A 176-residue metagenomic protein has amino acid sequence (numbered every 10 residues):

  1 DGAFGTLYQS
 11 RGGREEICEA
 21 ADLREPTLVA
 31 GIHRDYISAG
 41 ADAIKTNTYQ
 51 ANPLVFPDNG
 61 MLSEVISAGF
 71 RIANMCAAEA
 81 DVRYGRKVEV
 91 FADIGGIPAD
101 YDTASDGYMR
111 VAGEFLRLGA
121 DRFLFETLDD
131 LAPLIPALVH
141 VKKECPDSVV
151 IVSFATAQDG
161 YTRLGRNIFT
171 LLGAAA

Functional and structural regions predicted by a protein language model:
D1-A176: Domain-level signal for soluble alpha/beta catalytic cores
